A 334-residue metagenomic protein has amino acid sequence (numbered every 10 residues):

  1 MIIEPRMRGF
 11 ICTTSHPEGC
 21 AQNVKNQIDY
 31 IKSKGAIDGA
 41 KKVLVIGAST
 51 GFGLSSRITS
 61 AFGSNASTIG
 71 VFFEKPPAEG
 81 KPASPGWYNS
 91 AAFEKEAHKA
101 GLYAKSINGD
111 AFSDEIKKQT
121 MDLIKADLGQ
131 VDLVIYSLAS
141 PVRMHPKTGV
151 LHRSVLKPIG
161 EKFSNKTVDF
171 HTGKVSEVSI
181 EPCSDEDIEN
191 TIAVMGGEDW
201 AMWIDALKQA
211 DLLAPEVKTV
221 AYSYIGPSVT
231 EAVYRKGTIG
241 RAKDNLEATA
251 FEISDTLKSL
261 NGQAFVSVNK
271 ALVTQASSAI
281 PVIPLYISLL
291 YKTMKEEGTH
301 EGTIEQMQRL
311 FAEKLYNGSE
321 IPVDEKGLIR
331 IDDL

Functional and structural regions predicted by a protein language model:
M1-K25, H98-K99, V229-L334: NAD(P)H-dependent oxidoreductase Rossmann-fold/reductase module
G35-F73, P77: Canonical Rossmann dinucleotide-binding motif of NAD(H)/NADP(H)-dependent dehydrogenases/reductases, specifically
I46, V131-A139, L151, K218-S223: Rossmann-fold scaffold of SDR-type NAD(P)-dependent oxidoreductases
G47-L54, F112-D114, A139-R143, I225-V229: Gly/Ser/Thr-rich loops at beta-strand to alpha-helix junctions that form or flank small-molecule/cofactor-binding
N65-A104, D110: Glycine-rich phosphate-binding loop and adjoining beta1-alpha1-beta2 segment of Rossmann-like nucleotide-binding folds
N108-T120: The beta1-alpha1 cofactor-binding region of Rossmann-like NAD(H)/NADP(H)-dependent oxidoreductases
Q119-T148: A glycine-rich helix->loop->beta "capping" turn within Rossmann-like NAD(P)(H)-dependent oxidoreductase domains
R153-N261, V268-Y291: Catalytic loop of short-chain dehydrogenase/reductase
